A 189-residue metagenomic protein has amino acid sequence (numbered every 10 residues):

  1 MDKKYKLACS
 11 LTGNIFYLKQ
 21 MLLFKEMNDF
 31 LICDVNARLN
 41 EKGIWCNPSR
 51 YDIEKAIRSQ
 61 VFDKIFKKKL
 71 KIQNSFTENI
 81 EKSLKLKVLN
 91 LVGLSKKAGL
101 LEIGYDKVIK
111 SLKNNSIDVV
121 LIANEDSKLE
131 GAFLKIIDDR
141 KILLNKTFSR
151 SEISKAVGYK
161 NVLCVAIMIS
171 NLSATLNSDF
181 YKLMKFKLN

Functional and structural regions predicted by a protein language model:
M1-K68: N-terminal cysteine/histidine-rich coordination modules
Y5, G43, R58, G104 (+5 more regions): Helical mechanochemical/support elements of P-loop NTPase systems and associated helical scaffolds
F16, Y51-I53, E125-K128, E152 (+1 more regions): Conserved nucleotide-binding/hydrolysis micro-motifs of P-loop NTPases
D29, A98, I109-I117, S127-D139 (+1 more regions): Active-site cofactor/cluster-binding pocket
K42-G43, A98-G99, I117-V119, R140-L143 (+1 more regions): Short active-site oxyanion
Y51-L121, E125: Extended interfacial segments that mediate partner engagement and assembly in macromolecular machines
R140-M184: Short basic, glycine-rich beta-strand/loop surfaces that mediate nucleic-acid
K185-N189: N-terminal targeting/trafficking signals and adjacent low-complexity tails
